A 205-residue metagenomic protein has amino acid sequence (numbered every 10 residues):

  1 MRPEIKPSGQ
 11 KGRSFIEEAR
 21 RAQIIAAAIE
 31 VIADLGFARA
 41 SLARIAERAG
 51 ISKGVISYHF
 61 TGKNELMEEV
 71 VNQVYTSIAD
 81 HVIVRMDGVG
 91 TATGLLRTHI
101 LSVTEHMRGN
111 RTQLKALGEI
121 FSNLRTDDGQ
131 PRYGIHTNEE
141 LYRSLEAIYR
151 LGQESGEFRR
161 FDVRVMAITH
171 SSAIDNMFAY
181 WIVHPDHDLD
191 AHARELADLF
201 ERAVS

Functional and structural regions predicted by a protein language model:
M1-A19: N-terminal intrinsically disordered/low-complexity leader segments
R20-I29, I45, L66, V70-V74 (+3 more regions): Generic hydrophobic, amphipathic alpha-helix propensity
Q23, V31-E65, E69: Helix-turn-helix
I24-I32, V103, F200: Short hydrophobic clusters on alpha-helical segments that form packing/core surfaces in small helical domains
E69, I83-Q113, M166-H170, A193: Hydrophobic alpha-helical connector segments
G94, R132-N138, Q153-T169, D190-A191: All-alpha amphipathic helical-bundle segments outside canonical DNA-binding/catalytic cores that form hydrophobic
T104-A147, E154: Short secondary-structure transition hinges
E105-G109, A147, L151-E154, R160 (+2 more regions): Amphipathic C-terminal alpha-helical segment
